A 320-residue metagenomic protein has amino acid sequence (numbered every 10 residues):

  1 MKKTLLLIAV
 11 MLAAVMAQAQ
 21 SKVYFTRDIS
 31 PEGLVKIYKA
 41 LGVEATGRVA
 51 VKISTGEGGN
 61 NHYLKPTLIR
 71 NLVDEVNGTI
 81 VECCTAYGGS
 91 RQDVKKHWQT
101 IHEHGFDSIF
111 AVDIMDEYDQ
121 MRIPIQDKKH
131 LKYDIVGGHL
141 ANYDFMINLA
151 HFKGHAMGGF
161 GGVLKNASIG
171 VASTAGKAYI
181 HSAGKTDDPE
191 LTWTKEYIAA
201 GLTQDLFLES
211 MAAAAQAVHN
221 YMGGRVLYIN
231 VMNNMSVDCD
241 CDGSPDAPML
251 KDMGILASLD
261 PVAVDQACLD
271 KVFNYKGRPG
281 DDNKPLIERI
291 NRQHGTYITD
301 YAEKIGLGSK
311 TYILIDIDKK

Functional and structural regions predicted by a protein language model:
M1-T4, C268: Positively charged n-region of N-terminal signal peptides that target proteins for export
T4-A13: Sec-dependent N-terminal signal peptides
V15-A19: Sec/Tat signal peptide C-region and signal peptidase I cleavage site
Q20-K320: Extended, low-polarity segments enriched in aliphatic/aromatic residues
